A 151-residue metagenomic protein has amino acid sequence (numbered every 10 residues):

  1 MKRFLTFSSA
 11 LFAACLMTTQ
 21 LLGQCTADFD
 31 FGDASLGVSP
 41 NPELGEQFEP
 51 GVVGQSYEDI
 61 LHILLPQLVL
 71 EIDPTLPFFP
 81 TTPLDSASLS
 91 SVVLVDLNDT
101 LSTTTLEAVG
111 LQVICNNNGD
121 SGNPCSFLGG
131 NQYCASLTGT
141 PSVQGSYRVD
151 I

Functional and structural regions predicted by a protein language model:
M1-A27: Bacterial Sec-dependent N-terminal signal peptides
Q24-I151: Long beta-sheet-rich domains in secretory-pathway and surface-associated proteins
